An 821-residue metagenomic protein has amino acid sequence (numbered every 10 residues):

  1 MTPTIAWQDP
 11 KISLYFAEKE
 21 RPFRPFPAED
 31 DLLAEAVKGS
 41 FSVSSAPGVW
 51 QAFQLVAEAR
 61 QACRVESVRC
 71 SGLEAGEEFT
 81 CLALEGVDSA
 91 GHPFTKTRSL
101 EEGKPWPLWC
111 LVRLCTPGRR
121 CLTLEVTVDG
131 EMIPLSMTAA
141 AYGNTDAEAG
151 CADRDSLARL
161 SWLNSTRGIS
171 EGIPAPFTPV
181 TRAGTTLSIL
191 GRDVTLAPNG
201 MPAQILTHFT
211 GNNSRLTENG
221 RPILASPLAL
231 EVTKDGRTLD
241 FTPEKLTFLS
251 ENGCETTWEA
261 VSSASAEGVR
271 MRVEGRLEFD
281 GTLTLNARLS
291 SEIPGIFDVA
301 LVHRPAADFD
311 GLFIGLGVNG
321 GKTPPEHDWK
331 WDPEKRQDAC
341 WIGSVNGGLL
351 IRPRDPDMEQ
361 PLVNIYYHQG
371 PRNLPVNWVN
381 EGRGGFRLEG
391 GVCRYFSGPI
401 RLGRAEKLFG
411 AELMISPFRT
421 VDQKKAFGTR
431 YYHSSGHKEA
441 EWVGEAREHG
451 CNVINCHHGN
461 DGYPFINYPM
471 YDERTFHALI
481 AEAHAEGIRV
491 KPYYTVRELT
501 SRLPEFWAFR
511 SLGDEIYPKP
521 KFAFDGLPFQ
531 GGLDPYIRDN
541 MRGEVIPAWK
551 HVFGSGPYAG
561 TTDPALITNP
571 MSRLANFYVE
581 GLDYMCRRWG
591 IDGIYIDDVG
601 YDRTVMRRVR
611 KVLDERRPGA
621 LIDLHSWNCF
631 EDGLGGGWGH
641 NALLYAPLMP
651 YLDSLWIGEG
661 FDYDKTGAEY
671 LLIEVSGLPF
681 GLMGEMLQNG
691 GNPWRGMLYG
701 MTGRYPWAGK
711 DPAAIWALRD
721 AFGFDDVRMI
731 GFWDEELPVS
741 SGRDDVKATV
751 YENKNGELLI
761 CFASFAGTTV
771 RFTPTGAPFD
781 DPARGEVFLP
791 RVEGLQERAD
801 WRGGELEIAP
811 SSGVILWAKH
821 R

Functional and structural regions predicted by a protein language model:
P3-V37, Q61-W109: Surface-exposed binding patches on compact interaction domains or structured appendages
L55, R120-G130: A short beta-strand micro-motif common to beta-rich folds, especially ectodomain repeats
A57-A59, L289-S291, F762-A766: Asparagine-centered strand-capping/turn motif at beta-strand->loop junctions
T127-P176, V180, T186-N213, T217-G462 (+4 more regions): Carbohydrate-recognition beta-sandwich/jelly-roll modules in extracellular/periplasmic carbohydrate-active proteins
A426-H437, H457-E473, A559-N576, G590-G600: The substrate-binding groove and active-site-proximal loops of carbohydrate-active enzymes, especially glycoside
P492, V496-W589: Active-site-adjacent "subsite" loops/lids of carbohydrate-active enzymes
R607-L613, P618-R791, S812-V814: Active-site-proximal substrate-binding groove within the catalytic cores of carbohydrate-active enzymes
R798-R821: C-terminal beta-strand-rich structural cap/linker in extracellular carbohydrate-active enzymes
